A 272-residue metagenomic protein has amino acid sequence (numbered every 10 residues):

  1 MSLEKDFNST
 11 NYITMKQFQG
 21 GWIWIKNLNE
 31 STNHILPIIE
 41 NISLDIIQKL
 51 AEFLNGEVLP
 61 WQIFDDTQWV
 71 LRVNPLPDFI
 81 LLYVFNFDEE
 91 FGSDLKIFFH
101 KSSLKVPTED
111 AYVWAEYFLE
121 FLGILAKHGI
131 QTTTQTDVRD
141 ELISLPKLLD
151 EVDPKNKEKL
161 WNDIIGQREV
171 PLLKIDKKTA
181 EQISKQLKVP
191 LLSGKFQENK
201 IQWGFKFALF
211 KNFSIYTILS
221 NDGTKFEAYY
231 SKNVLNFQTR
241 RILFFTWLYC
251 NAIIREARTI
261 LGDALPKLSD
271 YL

Functional and structural regions predicted by a protein language model:
M1-E4: Charged, alpha-helical interface segments at or near domain boundaries
D6-W69, L142-K206: Negatively charged, low-complexity tracts enriched in Asp/Glu with abundant Ser/Thr
T10, T32, I124-N156, I260-L272: Mixed-charge (acidic/basic) macromolecular-recognition segments
L50-N55, L59-L104: Conserved binding-pocket/active-site segment within a compact domain
D65, L76, F91-G92, F118 (+6 more regions): Preference for intrinsically disordered or flexible, low-complexity segments and adjacent hinge/connector residues
L81-V113, K211-F244: Intrinsically disordered, low-complexity regulatory segments enriched in Ser/Thr/Pro and charged residues
K101-T133, R240-A257: A recognition module on extended beta-rich or small alphabeta surfaces enriched in W/G with H and D/E
G166, N236-L272: Extended, amphipathic alpha-helical scaffolds
